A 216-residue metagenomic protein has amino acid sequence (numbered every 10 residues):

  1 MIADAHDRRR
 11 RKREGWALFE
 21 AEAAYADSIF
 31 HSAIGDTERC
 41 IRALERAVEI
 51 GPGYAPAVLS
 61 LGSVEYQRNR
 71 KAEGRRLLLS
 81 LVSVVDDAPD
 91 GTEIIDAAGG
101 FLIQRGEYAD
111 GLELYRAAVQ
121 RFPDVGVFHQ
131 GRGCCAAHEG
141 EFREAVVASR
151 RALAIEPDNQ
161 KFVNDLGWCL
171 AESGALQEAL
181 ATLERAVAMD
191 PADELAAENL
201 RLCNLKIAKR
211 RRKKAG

Functional and structural regions predicted by a protein language model:
I2-A23, V85-T92, A215: TPR-adjacent "capping" and linker segments in tetratricopeptide-repeat scaffold/adaptor proteins
R9, I34-A43, R68-S80, D90 (+4 more regions): Structural signature of tandem alpha-helical TPR/SEL1-like repeats, specifically the intra-repeat loop/turn
L18, P52, D86-P89, P123 (+2 more regions): Short coil turns that delineate tetratricopeptide repeat
A21, A55-P56, A88-T92, G126-V127 (+2 more regions): Helix-start (N-cap) detector for alpha-helical repeat units in TPR-like alpha-solenoids, especially tetratricopeptide
A26, S60, I94-A97, G131 (+2 more regions): Canonical tetratricopeptide repeat
R46-Q67: Short, charge-rich amphipathic alpha-helical segments embedded in non-transmembrane helical bundles/solenoids
V48, V82-D86, V119, L153 (+2 more regions): A conserved position within tetratricopeptide repeats
